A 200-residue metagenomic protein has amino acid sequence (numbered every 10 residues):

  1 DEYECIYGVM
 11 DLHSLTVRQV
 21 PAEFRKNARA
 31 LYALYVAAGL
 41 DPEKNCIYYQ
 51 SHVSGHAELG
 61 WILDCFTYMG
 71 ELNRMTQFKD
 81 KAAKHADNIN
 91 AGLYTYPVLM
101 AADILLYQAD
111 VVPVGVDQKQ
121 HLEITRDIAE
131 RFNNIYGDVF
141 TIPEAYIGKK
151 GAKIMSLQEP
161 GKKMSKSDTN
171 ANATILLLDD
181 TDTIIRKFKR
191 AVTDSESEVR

Functional and structural regions predicted by a protein language model:
D1-A102: N-terminal Rossmann-like or analogous alpha/beta NTP/dinucleotide-binding catalytic cores that position adenine
K79-R200: Active-site cores that bind ATP or allylic diphosphates and position pyrophosphate for catalysis
